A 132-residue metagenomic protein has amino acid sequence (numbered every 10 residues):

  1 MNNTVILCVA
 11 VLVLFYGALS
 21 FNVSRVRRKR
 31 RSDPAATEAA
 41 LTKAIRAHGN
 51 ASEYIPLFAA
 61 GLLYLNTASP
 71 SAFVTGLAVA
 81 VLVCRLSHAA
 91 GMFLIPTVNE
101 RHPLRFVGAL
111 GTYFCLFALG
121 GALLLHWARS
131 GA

Functional and structural regions predicted by a protein language model:
N2-A18, L62, A72-V79: Alpha-helical transmembrane segments
L12-R28, L82-M92: Transmembrane alpha-helical segments that form the membrane-embedded catalytic/substrate-channel core of multi-pass
F21-R46: Cytosolic, membrane-interface loops and tails of multi-pass inner-membrane proteins
G49-L62, L116-F117: Core segments of transmembrane alpha-helices that mediate helix-helix packing or line hydrophobic substrate/ligand
P56-F73, S130-A132: Alpha-helical transmembrane segments and their membrane-interface junctions in multi-pass membrane proteins
L65-L94: Mid-chain, well-packed structural core segment of small domains
S87-C115: Interfacial loop-to-transmembrane junctions
G120-A132: Juxtamembrane boundary at the C-terminal end of a transmembrane helix
